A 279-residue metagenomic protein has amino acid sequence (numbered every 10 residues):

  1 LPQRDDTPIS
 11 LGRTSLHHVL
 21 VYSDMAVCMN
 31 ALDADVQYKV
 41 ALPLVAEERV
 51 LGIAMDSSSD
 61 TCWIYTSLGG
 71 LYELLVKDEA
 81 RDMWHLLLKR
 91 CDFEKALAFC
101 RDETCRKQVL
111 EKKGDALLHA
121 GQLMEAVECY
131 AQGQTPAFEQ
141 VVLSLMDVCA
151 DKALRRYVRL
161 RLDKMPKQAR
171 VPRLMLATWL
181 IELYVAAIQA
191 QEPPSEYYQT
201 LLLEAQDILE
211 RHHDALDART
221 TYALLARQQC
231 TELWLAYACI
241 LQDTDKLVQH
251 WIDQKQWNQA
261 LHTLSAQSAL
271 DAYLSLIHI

Functional and structural regions predicted by a protein language model:
L1-I277: Extended alpha-helical solenoid/arm regions of large eukaryotic scaffolding proteins
